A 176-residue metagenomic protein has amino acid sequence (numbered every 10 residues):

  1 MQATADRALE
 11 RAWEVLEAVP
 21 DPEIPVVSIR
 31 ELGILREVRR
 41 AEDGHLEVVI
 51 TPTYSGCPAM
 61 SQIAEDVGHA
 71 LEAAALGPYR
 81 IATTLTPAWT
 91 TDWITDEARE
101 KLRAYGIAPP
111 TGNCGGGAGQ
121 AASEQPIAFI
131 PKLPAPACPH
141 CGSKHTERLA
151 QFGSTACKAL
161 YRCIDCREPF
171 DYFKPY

Functional and structural regions predicted by a protein language model:
M1-Y176: Domain-level signature for proteins that mediate thiol-based redox and metal-cofactor handling
